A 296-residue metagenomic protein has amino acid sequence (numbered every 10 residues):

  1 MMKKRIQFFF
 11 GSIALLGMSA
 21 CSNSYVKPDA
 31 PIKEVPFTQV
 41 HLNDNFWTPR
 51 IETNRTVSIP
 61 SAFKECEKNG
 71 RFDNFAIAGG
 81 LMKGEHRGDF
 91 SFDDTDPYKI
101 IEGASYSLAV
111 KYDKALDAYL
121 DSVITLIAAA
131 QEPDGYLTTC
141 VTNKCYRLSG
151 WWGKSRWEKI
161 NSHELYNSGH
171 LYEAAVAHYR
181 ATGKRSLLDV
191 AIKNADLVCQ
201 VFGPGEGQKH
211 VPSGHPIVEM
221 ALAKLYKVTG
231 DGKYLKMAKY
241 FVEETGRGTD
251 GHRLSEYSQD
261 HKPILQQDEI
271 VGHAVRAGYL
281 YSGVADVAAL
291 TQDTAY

Functional and structural regions predicted by a protein language model:
M2-F10: Bacterial N-terminal signal peptides that target proteins for export
G11-L15: Hydrophobic helical h-region of N-terminal Sec-dependent signal peptides in bacterial secretory/periplasmic proteins
S19-A20: C-terminal motif of bacterial Sec signal peptides marking the signal peptidase cleavage site
Y25-Y296: Glycan-recognition and catalytic cores of secretory/periplasmic carbohydrate-active enzymes
